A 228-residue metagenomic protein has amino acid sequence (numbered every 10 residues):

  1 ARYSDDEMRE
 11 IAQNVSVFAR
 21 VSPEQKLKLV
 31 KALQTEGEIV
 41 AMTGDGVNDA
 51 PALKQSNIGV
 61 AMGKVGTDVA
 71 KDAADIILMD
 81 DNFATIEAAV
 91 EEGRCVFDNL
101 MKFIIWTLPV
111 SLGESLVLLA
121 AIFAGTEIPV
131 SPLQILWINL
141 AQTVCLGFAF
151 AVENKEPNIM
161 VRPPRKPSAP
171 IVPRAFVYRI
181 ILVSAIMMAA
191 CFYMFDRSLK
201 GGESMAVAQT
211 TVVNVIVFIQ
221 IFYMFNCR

Functional and structural regions predicted by a protein language model:
A1-M42, S56, A61-R228: Membrane-embedded transport module
L53: Basic, alpha-helical nucleic-acid-binding regions used in initiation and control of genome expression
